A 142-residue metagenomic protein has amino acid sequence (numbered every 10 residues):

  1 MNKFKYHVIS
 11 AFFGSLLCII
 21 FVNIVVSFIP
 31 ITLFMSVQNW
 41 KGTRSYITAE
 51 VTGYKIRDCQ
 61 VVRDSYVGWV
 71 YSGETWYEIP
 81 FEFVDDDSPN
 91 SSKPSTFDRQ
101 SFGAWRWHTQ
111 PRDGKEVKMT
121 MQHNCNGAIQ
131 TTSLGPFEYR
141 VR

Functional and structural regions predicted by a protein language model:
K3-I29: Hydrophobic membrane-insertion alpha-helices, especially the h-region of bacterial N-terminal signal peptides
V25-S27, H123-R142: Short beta-strand elements
T32-D64: Contiguous beta-strand segments within globular domains
S36-Q38, T52, V84, H108 (+2 more regions): A structural detector for beta-sheet-dominated domains
T43, T48-T52, S72-E74, S88 (+1 more regions): Predominantly extracellular/lumenal beta-strand repeat domains
T52-D87, M121: Extended low-complexity, serine/threonine- and proline-enriched intrinsically disordered segments
F83-E116, M121-N126: Short, solvent-exposed, Trp/other aromatic-anchored flexible loops in extracytoplasmic proteins
